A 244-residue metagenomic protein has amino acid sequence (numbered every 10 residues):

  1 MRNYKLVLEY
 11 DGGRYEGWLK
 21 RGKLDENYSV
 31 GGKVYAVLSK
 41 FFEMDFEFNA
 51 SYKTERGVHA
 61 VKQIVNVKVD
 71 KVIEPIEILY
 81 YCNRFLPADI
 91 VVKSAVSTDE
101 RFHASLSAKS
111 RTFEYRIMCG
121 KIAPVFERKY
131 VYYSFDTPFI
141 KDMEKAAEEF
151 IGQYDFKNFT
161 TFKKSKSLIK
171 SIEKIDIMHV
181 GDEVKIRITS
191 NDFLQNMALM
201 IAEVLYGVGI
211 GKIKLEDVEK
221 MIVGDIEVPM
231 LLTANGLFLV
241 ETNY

Functional and structural regions predicted by a protein language model:
M1-Y244: Structured-RNA-binding interfaces characteristic of tRNA pseudouridine synthases
